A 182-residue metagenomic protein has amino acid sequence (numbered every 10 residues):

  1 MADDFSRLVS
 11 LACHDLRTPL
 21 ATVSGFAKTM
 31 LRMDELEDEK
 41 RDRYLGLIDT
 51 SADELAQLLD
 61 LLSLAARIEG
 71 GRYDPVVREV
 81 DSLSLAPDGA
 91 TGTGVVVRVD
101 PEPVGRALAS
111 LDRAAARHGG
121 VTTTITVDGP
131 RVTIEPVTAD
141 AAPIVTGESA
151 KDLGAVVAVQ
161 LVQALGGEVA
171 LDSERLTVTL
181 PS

Functional and structural regions predicted by a protein language model:
M1-C13: Conserved HAMP-HisKA connector
L31-D38: Short acidic helix/loop segment immediately C-terminal to the autophosphorylated histidine in two-component histidine
E39, I68-V80, V96-R98: Short flexible loop/turn segments at helix-to-beta-strand junctions within the C-terminal catalytic HATPase_c
T50-L55: Short alpha-helical segment of the dimerization/phosphotransfer core of two-component systems
R131-A155: Glycine-rich/acidic phosphate-handling loop/turn and adjacent ATP-lid/helix of nucleotide-binding kinase/ATPase domains
